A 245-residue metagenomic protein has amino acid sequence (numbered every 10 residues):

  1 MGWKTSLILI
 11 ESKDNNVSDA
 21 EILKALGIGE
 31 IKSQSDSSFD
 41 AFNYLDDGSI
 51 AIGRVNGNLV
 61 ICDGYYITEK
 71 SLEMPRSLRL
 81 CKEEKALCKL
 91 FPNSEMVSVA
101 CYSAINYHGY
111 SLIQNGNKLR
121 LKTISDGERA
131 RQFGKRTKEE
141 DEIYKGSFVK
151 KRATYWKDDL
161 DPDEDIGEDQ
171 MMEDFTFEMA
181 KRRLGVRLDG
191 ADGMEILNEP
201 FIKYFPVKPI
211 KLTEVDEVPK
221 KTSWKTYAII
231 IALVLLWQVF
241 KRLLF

Functional and structural regions predicted by a protein language model:
M1-E30: Short, extreme N-terminal segment that most often corresponds to the first beta-strand
D14, I67, G127: Short loop/turn segments at secondary-structure transitions that flank enzyme active sites
G27-L119: Short, intrinsically disordered low-complexity segments
S94-E95, I105, I124, K220-K221 (+1 more regions): A contiguous, surface-oriented mixed alpha/beta subdomain in the mid-to-C-terminal portion of proteins that forms
R120-V218: Long, compositionally biased intrinsically disordered terminal regions
D216-L233: Juxtamembrane cytosolic/matrix-side boundary and N-terminal portion of single-pass signal-anchor/stop-transfer
W237-F245: Juxtamembrane boundary at the C-terminal end of a transmembrane helix
